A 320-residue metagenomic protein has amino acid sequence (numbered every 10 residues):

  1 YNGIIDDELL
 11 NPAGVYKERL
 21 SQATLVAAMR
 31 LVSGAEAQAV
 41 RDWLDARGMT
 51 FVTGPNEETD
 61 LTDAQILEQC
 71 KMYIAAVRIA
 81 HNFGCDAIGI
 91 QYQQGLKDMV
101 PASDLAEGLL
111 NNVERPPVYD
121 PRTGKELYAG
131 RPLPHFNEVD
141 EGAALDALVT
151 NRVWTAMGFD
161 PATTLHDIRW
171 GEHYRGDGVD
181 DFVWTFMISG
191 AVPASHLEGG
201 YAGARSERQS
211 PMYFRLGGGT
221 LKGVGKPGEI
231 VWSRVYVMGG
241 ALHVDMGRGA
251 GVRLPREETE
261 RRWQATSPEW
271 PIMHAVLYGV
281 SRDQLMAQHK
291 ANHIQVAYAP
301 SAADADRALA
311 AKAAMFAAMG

Functional and structural regions predicted by a protein language model:
Y1-E8: Domain-scale, conserved, charged regions that form catalytic cores and adjacent regulatory/interaction surfaces
E8-G14, V32, A37-R41, V52-V77 (+1 more regions): Anaerobic metallocofactor- and corrinoid-dependent redox/one-carbon enzyme cores, especially those from methanogenesis
V15-V26: Short beta-strand elements in bilobed, periplasmic/extracellular small-molecule ligand-binding domains
A27-L31: Short, charged, surface-exposed secondary-structure boundary motifs
R41-D42, R47: C-terminal low-complexity, acidic/polar tails when present
